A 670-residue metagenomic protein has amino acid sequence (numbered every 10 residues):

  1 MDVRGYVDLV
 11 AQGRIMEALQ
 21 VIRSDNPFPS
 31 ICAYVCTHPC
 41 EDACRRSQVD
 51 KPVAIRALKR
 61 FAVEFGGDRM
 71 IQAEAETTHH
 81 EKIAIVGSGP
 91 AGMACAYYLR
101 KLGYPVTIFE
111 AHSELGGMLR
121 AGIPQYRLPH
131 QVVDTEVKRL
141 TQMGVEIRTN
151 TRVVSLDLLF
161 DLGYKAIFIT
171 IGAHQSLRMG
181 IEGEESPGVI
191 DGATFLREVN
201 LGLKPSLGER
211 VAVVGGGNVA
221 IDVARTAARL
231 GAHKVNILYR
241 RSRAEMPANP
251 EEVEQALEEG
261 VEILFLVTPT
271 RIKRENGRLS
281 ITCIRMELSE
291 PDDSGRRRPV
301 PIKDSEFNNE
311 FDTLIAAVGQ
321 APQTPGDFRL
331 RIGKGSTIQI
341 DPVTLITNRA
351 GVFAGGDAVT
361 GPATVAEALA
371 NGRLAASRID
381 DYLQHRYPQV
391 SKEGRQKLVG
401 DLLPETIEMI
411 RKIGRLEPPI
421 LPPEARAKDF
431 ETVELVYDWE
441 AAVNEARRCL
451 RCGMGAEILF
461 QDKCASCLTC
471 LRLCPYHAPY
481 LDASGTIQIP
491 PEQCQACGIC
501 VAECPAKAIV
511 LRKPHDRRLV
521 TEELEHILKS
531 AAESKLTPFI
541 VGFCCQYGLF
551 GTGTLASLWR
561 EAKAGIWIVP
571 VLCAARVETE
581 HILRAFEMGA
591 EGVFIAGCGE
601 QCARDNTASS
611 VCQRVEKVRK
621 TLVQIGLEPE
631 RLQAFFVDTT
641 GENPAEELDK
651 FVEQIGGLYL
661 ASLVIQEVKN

Functional and structural regions predicted by a protein language model:
M1-Q12, A33-A62, T107, A111-E114 (+5 more regions): Iron-sulfur cluster-binding cysteine motifs and their immediate structural context in ferredoxin-like electron-transfer
D2-Q12, L19-I22, P52-R56, E81 (+8 more regions): Beta1-alpha1 glycine-rich phosphate/pyrophosphate-binding loop at the start of Rossmann-like nucleotide-binding domains
R4-A75, R139-T141, L158-E198, V433-V443 (+2 more regions): Glycine/serine-rich phosphate-binding loop and adjoining beta1-alpha1 elements at the start of nucleotide-handling
V53, K59-K82, P105, R120 (+10 more regions): Flanking helices and flexible, charged tails adjoining ferredoxin-like Fe-S electron-transfer domains in multi-subunit
F61-E76, T135-N150, S176-L230, I332-A350: Glycine-rich dinucleotide-binding loop and its adjacent helix/turn
T77, K82-V86, D134-I181, R271-T282 (+3 more regions): Feature captures the FAD/FMN-dependent oxidoreductase FAD-binding
P187-E209, D292-P362: FAD-site-proximal beta/loop scaffold in flavoenzymes
A358-H385: A conserved FAD-binding loop/helix module that cradles the flavin
